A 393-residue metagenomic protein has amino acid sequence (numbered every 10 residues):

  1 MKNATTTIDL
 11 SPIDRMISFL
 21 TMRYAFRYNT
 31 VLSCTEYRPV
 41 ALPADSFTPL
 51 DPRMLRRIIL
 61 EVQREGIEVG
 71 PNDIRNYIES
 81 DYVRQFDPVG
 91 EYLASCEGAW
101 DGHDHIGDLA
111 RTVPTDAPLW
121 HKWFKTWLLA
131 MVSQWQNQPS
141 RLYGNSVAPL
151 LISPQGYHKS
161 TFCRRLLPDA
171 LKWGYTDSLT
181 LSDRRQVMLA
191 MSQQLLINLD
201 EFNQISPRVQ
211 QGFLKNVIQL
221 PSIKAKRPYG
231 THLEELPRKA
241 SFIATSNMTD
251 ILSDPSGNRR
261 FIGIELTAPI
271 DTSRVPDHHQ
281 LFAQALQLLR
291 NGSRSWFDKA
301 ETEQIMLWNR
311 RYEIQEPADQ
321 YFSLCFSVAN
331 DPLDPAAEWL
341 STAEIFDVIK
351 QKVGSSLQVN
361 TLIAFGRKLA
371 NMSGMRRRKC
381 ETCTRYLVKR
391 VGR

Functional and structural regions predicted by a protein language model:
M1-D101, P118, K122, S355-S356: N-terminal nucleic-acid engagement/recognition segments and initiation subdomains in replication, restriction
S80-S192: P-loop NTPase catalytic core of nucleic-acid-dependent motor ATPases
V187-S192, R227-T245: AAA+/SF3 P-loop NTPase mechanochemical coupling elements
L195-I218, L252-G257: Conserved AAA+/SF3 P-loop NTPase catalytic/coupling segment centered on the Walker-B
Q211-E234: Conserved catalytic/switch belt of AAA+ P-loop NTPases
G230, A268-T272, A336-R393: Positively charged interface segments
L252-I270: A short helix-turn-beta junction within AAA+ P-loop NTPase domains corresponding to the substrate/partner-engaging
N291-A336: Conserved alpha/beta core segments of nucleic-acid transaction machinery
